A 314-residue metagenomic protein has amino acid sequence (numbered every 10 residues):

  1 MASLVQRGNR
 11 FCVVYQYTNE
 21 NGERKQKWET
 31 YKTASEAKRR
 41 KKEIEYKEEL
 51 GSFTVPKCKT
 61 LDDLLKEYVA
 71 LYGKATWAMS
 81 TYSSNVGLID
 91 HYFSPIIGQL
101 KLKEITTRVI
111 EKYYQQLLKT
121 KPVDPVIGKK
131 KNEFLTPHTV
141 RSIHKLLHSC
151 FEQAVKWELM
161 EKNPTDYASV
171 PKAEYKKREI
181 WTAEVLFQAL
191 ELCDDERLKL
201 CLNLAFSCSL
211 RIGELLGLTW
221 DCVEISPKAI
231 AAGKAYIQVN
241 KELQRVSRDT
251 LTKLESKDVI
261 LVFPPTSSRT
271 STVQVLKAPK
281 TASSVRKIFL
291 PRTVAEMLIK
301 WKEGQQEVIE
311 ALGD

Functional and structural regions predicted by a protein language model:
M1-C58, T281: Short, surface-exposed polybasic/aromatic micro-patch for ligand or macromolecular engagement
S3, Y17, V69-W157, Y175: N-terminal core-binding DNA-recognition domain of tyrosine site-specific recombinases/integrases
R7, C12, V185, L218-G313: Conserved tyrosine-mediated DNA breakage-rejoining catalytic core shared by Y-recombinases
N19-R24, P125-F134, S226-K234, R248-T250: Short, solvent-exposed loop/turn segments that connect beta-strands within catalytic domains and beta-strand-rich
V55-L71: Short, charged, surface-exposed hinge/linker loops at domain edges that act as mobile lids or interdomain connectors
F93, I110, L147-C150, E158 (+5 more regions): Conserved hydrophobic/aromatic pocket- or pore-lining residues that grip, position, or stack substrates in active sites
V123-I127, E133-P137, R141-I143, K156 (+4 more regions): Basic, Lys/Arg- and aromatic-enriched nucleic-acid-binding interface segment
